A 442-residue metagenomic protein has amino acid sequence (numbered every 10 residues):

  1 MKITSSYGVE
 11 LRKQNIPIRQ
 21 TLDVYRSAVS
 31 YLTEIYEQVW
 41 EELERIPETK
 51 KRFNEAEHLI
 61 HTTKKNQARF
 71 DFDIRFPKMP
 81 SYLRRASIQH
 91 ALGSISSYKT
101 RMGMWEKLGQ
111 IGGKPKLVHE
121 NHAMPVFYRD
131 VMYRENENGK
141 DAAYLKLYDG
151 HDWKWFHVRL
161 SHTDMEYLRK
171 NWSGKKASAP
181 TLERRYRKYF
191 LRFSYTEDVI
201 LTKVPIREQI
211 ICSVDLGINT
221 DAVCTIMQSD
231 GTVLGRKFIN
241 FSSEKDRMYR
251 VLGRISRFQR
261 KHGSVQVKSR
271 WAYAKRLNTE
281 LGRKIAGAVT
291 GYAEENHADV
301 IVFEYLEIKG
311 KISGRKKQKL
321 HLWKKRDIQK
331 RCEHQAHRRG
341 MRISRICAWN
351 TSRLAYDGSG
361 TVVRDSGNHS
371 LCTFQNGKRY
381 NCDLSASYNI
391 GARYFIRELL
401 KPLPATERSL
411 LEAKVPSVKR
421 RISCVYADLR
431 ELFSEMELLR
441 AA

Functional and structural regions predicted by a protein language model:
M1-A442: Nucleic-acid substrate recognition interfaces
